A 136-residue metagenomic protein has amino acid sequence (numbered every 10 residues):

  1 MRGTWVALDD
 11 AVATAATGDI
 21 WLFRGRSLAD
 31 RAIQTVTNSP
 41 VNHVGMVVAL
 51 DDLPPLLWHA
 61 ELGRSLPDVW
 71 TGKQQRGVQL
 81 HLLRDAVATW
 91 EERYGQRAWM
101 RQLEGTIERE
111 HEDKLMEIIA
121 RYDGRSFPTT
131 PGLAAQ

Functional and structural regions predicted by a protein language model:
M1-Q136: Cysteine-nucleophile amide-bond enzymes
